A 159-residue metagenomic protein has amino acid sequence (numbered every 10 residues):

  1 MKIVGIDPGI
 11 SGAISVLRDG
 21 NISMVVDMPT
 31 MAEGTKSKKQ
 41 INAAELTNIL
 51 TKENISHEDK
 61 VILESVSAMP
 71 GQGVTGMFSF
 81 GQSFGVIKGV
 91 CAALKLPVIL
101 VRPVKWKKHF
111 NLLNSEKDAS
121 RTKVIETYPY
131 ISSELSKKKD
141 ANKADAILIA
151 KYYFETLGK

Functional and structural regions predicted by a protein language model:
M1-K159: Phosphate- and other anionic-substrate recognition elements at nucleic-acid/protein interfaces
